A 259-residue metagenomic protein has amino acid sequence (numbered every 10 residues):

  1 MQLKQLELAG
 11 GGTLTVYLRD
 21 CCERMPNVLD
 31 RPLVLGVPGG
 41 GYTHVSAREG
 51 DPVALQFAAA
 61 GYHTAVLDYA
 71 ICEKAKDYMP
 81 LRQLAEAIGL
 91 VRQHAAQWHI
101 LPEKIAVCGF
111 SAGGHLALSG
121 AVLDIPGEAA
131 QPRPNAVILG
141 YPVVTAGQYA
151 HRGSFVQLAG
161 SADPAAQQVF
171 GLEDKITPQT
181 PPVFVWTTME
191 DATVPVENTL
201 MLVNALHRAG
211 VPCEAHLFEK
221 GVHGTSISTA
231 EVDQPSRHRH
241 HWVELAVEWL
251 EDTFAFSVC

Functional and structural regions predicted by a protein language model:
M1-L29, R152: N-terminal cap/lid segment of alpha/beta-hydrolase-fold proteins
V28, A47-A65: Short amphipathic alpha-helix adjacent to the substrate-entry channel of hydrolases
D30-G39: Short beta-strand element of the alpha/beta-hydrolase
V45-A47, A65-P102, Q234-R239: Catalytic nucleophile-loop/oxyanion-hole region of alpha/beta-hydrolase and closely related hydrolase-like folds
E86-F155, D163-Q167: Primarily recognizes the serine-hydrolase "nucleophile elbow" in alpha/beta-hydrolase and SGNH/GDSL folds
Q179, V185-T187, D191: Short beta-strand/loop motif that positions the catalytic acidic residue of the alpha/beta-hydrolase fold
A192-M201: Conserved alpha/beta-hydrolase "acid-adjacent" motif
L200-C259: C-terminal catalytic histidine-bearing segment of alpha/beta-hydrolase fold enzymes
